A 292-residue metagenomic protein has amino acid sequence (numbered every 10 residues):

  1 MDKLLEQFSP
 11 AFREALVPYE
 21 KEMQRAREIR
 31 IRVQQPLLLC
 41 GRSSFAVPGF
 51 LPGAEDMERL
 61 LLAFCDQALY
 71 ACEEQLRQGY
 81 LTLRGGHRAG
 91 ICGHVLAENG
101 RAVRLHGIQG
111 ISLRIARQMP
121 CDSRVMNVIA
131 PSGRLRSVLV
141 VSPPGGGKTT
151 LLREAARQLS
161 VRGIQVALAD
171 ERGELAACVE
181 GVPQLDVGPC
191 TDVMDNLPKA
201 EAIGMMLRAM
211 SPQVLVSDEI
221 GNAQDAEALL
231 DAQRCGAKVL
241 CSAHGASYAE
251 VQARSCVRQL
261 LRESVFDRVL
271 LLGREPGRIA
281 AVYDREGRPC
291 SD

Functional and structural regions predicted by a protein language model:
M1-G85: N-terminal accessory targeting/assembly segments
L69-L135: P-loop NTP-binding catalytic core
L96-H106, R268-D292: Conserved P-loop NTPase
S132, L159-M206: P-loop NTPase switch/communication element
V140: Hydrophobic anchor at the beta1->P-loop junction of P-loop NTPases
K148: Conserved lysine of the Walker
L151, A155: Hydrophobic positions on the alpha1 helix immediately C-terminal to the Walker A/P-loop
M210-P212, V216-V269, R274: Conserved P-loop NTPase nucleotide-binding/switch module
